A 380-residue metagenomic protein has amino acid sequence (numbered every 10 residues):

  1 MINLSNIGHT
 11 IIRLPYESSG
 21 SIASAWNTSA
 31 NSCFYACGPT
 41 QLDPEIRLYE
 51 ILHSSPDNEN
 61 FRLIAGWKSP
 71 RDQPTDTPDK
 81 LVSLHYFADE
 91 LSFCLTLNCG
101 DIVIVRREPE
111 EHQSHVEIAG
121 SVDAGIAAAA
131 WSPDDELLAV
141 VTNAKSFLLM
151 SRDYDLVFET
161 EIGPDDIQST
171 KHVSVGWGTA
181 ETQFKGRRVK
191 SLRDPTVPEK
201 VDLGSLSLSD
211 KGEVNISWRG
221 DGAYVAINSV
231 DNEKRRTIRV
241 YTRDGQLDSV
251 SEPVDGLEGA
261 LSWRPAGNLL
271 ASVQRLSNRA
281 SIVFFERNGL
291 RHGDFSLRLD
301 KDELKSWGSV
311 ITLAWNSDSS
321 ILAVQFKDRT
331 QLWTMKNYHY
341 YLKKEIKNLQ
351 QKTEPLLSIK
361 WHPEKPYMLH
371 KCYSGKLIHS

Functional and structural regions predicted by a protein language model:
M1-S380: Long, low-complexity intrinsically disordered regions enriched in Ser/Thr/Pro/Gly
